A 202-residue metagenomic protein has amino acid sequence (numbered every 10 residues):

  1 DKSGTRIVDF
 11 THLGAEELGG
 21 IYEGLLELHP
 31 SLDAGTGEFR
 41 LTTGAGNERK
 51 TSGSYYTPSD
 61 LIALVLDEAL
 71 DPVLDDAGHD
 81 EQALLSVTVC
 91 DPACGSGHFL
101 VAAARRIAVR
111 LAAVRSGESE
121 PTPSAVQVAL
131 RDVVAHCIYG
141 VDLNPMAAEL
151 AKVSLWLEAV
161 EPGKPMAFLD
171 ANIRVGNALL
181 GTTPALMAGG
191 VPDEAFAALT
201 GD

Functional and structural regions predicted by a protein language model:
D1-G20: Non-catalytic nucleic-acid substrate-recognition regions in nucleic-acid-modifying enzymes
V8-D9, G37-N47, T51-D202: SAM-dependent methyltransferase catalytic region
L13, G24, G176-A178: Structured loops at beta-to-helix junctions and adjacent beta-edge loops in soluble globular domains
A15, G19-E23, S59, A63: Membrane-embedded glycan transfer/ligation machinery that uses polyprenyl lipid-linked sugar donors/oligosaccharides
G19, E23-S31, D67, D71 (+1 more regions): Glycine-rich, acidic and aromatic/proline-enriched surface loops and short helix-turn segments that act as binding
L32-T36: Surface-exposed, extracytoplasmic segments of Gram-negative outer-membrane nutrient-acquisition systems
